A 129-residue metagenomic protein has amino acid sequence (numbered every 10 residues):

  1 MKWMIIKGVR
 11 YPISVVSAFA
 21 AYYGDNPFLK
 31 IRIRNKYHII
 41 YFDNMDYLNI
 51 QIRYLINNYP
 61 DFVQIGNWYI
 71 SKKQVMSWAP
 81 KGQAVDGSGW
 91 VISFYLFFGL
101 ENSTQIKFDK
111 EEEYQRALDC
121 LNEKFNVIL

Functional and structural regions predicted by a protein language model:
M1-I13: Ordered, small/hydrophobic-rich secondary-structure cores
V9, S17-W68, Q74-L129: Acidic, Ser/Thr- and proline-rich intrinsically disordered linker/docking segments of eukaryotic scaffolds
